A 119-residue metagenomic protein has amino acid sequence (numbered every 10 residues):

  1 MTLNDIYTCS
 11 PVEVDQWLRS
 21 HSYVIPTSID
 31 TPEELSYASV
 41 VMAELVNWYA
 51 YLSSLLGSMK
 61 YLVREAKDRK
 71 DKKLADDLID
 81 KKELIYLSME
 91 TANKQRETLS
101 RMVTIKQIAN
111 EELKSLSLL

Functional and structural regions predicted by a protein language model:
M1-V12: Short, intrinsically disordered N-terminal pre-domain segments
P11-V46: Short, charge-rich amphipathic alpha-helices with coiled-coil/heptad character
D15-R19, V46, S53, K60 (+1 more regions): Residue-level detector of alpha-helical secondary structure
L52-L74: Extended alpha-helical coiled-coil "stalk/arm" regions that act as elongated linkers or oligomerization scaffolds
D68-L87: Short, glycine/alanine-rich amphipathic alpha-helical segment that often forms an alpha-turn-alpha hairpin
E83-L113: Long amphipathic alpha-helical coiled-coil segments
K114-L119: Short acidic DE-rich linear segments
